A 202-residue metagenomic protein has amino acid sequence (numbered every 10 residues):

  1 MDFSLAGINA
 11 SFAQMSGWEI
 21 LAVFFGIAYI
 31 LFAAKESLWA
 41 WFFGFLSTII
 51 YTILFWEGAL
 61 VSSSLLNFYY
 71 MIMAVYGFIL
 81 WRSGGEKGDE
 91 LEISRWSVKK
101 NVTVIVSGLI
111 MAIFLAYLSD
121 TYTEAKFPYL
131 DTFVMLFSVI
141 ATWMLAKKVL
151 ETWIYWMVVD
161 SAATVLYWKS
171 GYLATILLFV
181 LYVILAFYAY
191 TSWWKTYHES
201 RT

Functional and structural regions predicted by a protein language model:
D2-K35, G84-G88, E92-I154, V158-T202: Polytopic alpha-helical membrane-helix bundles and their juxtamembrane interface segments in multi-pass membrane
F25, F43, G58, Y76 (+1 more regions): Short glycine-rich loop/turn motifs that provide flexible caps or phosphate-binding loops at active sites
L31, I49, S64, I79-R82 (+1 more regions): Basic, gly/Ser/Thr/Pro-rich low-complexity segments located predominantly at protein N termini
E36-W39, Y51-Y69: Helix-loop junctions on the outward
F42-L46, S62-F68, W153-V158, I176-L178: Hydrophobic alpha-helical membrane segments of integral membrane proteins
F45-I50, Y70-A74, S107-M111: Mid-membrane cores of alpha-helical transmembrane segments in multi-pass membrane proteins, especially transporters
G58, Y70-M73, D89-S94: Interfacial loop at the N-terminal end of multi-pass membrane proteins
F68-G85: Membrane-water interface of transmembrane alpha-helices
